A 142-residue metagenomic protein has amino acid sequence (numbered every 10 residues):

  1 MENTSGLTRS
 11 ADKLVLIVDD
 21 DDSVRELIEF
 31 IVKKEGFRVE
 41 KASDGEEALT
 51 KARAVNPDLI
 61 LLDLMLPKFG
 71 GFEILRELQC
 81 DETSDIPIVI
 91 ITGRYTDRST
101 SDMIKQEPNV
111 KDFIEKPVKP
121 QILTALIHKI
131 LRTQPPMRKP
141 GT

Functional and structural regions predicted by a protein language model:
M1-L14, Q121-T142: Non-catalytic signal-transmission and effector/linker regions of two-component phosphorelay proteins
R25, P67, D81, T96: The feature encodes the CheY-like receiver
E26-K34: Charged docking surfaces used in two-component/phosphorelay signaling
G36-S43, K51, I114: Short hydrophobic/Thr-rich beta-strand motif most characteristic of the beta2 strand and flanking loop of CheY-like
K41, L66-F69: Residue-level signal for the "D+5" position in two-component response regulator receiver
D44-E47, G70-R76: Acidic catalytic/metal-coordinating carboxylates
D63, T92: Active-site residues of response regulator receiver
E73, S84, Y95-I114, Q121 (+1 more regions): Alpha4 helix (beta4-alpha4-beta5 surface) of REC/receiver domains from two-component response regulators
